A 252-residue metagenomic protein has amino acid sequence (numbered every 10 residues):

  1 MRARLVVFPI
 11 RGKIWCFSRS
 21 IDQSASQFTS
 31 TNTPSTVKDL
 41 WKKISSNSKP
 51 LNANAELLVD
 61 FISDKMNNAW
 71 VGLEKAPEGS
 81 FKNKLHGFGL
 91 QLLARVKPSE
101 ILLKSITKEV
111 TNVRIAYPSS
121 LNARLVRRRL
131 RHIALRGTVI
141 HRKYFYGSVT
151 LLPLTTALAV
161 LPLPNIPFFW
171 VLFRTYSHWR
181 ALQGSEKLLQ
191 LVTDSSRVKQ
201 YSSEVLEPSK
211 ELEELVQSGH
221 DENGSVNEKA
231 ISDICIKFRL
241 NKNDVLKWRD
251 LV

Functional and structural regions predicted by a protein language model:
M1, R249-V252: Long, helix-rich, hydrophobic modules that act as membrane-proximal anchors or helical bundle/coiled-coil regulators
M1-R95: N-terminal leader/propeptide segments of preproteins
F88-H141: Membrane-proximal, non-transmembrane alpha-helical segments
H132-F168: Transmembrane alpha-helical segments and their cytosolic interface motifs in multi-pass membrane proteins
N165-V198: Membrane-interface alpha-helices
S185, L189-F238, K242: Cytosolic, positively charged, low-complexity intrinsically disordered regions immediately flanking transmembrane
K242-W248: Intrinsic low-complexity, glycine/proline- and repeat-rich, mixed-charge intrinsically disordered regions appended
